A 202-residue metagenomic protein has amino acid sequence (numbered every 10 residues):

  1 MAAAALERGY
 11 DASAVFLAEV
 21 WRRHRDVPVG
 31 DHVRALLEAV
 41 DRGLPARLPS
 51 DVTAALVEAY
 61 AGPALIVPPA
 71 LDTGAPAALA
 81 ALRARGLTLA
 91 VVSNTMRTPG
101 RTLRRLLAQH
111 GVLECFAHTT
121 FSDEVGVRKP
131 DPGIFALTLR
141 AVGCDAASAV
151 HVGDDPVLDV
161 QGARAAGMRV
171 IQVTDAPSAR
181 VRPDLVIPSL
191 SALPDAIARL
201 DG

Functional and structural regions predicted by a protein language model:
M1-A80, A84-R85: N-terminal helical cap/lid subdomain that shapes the substrate entry/recognition surface in HAD-like hydrolases
R47, P76, A80-G202: Asp-based, Mg2+/Mn2+-dependent phosphohydrolase catalytic module
